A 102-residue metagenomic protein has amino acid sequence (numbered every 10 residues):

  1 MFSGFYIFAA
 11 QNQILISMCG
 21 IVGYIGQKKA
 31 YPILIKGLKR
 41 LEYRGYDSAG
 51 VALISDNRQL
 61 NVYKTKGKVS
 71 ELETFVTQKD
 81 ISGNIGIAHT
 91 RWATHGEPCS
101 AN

Functional and structural regions predicted by a protein language model:
M1-S17: N-terminal amphipathic/basic-hydrophobic helices that include classical n-h-c signal peptides and signal-anchor
Q13-N102: N-terminal glutamine amidotransferase
